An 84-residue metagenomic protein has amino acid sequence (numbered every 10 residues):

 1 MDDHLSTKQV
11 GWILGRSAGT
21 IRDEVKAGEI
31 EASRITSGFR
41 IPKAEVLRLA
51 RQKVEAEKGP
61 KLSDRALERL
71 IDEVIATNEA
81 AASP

Functional and structural regions predicted by a protein language model:
M1-T20: Polyanion-binding surface elements
H4-K8, E29-E55: Short helix-start
L5, R22, S33, L62-A66: Short, functionally important structural connectors and interaction interfaces within domains
T20, E24, L49: Residues in the recognition helix of alpha-helical DNA-binding motifs
A44-S83: A short, Lys/Arg-enriched interface patch at domain edges and termini
